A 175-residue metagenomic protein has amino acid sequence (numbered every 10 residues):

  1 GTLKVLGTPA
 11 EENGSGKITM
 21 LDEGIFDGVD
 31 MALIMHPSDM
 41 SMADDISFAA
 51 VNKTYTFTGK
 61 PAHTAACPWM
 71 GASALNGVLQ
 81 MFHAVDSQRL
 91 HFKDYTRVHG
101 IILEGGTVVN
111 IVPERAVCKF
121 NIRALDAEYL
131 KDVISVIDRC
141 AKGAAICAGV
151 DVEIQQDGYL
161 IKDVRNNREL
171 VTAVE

Functional and structural regions predicted by a protein language model:
G1-P113: Histidine/acidic-residue-rich, glycine-tolerant segments that coordinate divalent metal ions
L75, L79-E175: Metal-dependent amide/peptide-bond hydrolase catalytic core, centered on the "pita-bread" metallohydrolase fold
